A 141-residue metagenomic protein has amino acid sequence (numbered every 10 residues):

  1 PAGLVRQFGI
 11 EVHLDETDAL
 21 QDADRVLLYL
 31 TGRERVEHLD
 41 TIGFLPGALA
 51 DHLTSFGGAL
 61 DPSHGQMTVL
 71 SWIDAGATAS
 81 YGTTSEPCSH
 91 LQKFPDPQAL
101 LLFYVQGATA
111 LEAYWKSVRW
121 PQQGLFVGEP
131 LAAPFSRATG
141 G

Functional and structural regions predicted by a protein language model:
P1-G141: Cysteine-dependent hydrolase recognition
